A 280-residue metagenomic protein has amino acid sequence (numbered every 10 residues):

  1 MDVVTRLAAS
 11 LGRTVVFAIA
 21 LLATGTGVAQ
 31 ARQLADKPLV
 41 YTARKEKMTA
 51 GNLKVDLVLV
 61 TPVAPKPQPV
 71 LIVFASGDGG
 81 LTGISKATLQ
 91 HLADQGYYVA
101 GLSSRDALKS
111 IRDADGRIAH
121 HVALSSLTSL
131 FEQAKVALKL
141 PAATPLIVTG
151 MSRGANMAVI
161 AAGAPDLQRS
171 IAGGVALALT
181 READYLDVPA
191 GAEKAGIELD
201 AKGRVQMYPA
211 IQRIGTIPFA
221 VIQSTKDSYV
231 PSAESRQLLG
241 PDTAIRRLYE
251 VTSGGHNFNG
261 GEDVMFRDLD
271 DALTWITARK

Functional and structural regions predicted by a protein language model:
R32-K66: N-terminal cap/lid segment of alpha/beta-hydrolase-fold proteins
A64-Q95: Short, surface-exposed "cap/lid" segments of acyl-processing enzymes
L92-I111: Conserved alpha/beta-hydrolase
A93, T225-R247, V251-G254, G260: Active-site-adjacent alpha-helix of alpha/beta-hydrolase-fold enzymes
G116-L140: Alpha/beta-hydrolase active-site loop
Q133-I197, G203: Primarily recognizes the serine-hydrolase "nucleophile elbow" in alpha/beta-hydrolase and SGNH/GDSL folds
D184-G240: The feature captures the conserved acid-bearing segment of alpha/beta-hydrolase catalytic domains
I245-K280: C-terminal catalytic histidine-bearing segment of alpha/beta-hydrolase fold enzymes
